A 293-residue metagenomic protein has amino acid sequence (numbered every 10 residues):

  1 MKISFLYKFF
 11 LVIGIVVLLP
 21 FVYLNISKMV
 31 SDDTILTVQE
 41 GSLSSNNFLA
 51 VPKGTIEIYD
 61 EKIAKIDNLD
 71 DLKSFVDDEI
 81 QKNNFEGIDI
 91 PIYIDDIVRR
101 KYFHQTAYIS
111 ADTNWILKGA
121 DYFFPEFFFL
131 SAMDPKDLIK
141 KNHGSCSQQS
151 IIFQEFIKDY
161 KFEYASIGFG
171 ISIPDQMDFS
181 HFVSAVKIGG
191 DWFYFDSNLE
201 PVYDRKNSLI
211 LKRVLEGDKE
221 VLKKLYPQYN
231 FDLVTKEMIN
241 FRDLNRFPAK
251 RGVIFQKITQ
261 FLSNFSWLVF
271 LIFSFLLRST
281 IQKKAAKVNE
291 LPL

Functional and structural regions predicted by a protein language model:
M1-K8: Positively charged n-region of N-terminal signal peptides that target proteins for export
K8, I13-V16, P20-V38, D67-K82 (+6 more regions): Mixed-charge, low-complexity segments
L24-K28, R99, F103, G189: Residue-level marker of positions within ordered structural domains that often coincide with functionally constrained
Q39-K140: Secondary-structure boundary elements
S110-F182: Active-site neighborhood of thiol-dependent amide/isopeptide-bond enzymes
I151-V221: Hydrophobic/aromatic-rich core segments of domains that either
Y229-V234: Generic multipass alpha-helical transmembrane bundles of integral membrane proteins
